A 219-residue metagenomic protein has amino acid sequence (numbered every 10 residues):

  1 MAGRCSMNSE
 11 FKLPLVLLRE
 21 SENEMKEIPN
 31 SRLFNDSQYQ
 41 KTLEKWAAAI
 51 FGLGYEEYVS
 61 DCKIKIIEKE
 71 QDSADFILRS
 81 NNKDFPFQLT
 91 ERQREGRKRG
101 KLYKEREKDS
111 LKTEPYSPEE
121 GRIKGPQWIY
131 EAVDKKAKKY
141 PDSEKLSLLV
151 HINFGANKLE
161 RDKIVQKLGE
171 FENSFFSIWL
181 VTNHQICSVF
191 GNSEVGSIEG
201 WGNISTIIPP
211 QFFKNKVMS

Functional and structural regions predicted by a protein language model:
M1-K69, T90-S219: Metal-dependent nuclease catalytic core centered on acidic motifs
E68-R79: Extended, H/D-rich, highly charged conserved domains that either
F76-L78, F85-E91: Conserved catalytic cores of phosphodiester-cleaving nucleases, focusing on short active-site segments
S80-N82, T182-N183: Short acidic-glycine loop/turn motifs at beta-strand connectors
K83-F85, S147: Structural motif
